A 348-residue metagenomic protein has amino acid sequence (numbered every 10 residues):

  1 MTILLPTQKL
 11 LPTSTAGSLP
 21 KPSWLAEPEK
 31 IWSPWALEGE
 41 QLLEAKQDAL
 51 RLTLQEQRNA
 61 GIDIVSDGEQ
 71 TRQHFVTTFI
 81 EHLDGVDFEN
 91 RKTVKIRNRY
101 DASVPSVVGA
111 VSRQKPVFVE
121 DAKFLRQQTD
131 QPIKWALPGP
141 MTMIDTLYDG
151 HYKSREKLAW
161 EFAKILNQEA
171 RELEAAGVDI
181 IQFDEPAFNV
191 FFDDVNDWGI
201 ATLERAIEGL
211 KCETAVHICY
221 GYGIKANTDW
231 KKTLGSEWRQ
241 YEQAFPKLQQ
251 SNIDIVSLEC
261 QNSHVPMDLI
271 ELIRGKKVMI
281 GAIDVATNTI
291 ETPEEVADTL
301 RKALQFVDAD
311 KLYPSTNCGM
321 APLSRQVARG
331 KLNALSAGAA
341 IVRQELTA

Functional and structural regions predicted by a protein language model:
M1-A348: Domain-level signal for soluble alpha/beta catalytic cores
